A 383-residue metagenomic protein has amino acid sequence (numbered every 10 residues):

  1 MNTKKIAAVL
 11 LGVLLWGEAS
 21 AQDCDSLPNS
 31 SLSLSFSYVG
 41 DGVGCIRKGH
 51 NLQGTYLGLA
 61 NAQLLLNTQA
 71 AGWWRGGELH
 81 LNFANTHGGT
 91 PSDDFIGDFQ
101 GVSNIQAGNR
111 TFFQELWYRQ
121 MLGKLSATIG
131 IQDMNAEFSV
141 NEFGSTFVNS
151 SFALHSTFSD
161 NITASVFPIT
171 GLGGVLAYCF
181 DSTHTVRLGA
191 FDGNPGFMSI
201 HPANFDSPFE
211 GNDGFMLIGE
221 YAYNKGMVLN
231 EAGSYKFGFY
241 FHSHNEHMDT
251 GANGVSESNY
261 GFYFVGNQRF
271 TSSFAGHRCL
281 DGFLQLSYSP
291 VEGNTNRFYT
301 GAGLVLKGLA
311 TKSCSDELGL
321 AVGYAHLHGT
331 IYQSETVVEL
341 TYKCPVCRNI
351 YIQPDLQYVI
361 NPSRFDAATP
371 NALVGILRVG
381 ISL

Functional and structural regions predicted by a protein language model:
Q22-L34, L66-L79, K124, T183 (+4 more regions): Short loop/turn motifs that connect adjacent beta-strands in outer-membrane beta-barrel proteins
D25, L65-Q69, R119-M121, S126 (+6 more regions): Transmembrane beta-barrel domains of outer membrane proteins
L34-G42, L79-N85, A127-D133, L188-D192 (+6 more regions): Transmembrane beta-barrel strands of outer-membrane/channel proteins
D41-R47, T86-T90, A136, G193-D206 (+5 more regions): Sequence/structural signature of outer-membrane beta-barrel proteins
L52-G54, G211-N212, S256-E257, Y288-Y299 (+2 more regions): Solvent-exposed loop/turn segments connecting transmembrane beta-strands in outer-membrane beta-barrel proteins
L59-G193, N294-K312, E317-G329: Outer membrane beta-barrel
G226-K312: Long, well-ordered mid-to-C-terminal structural blocks that present hydrophobic/aromatic surfaces
P370-L383: Outer-membrane beta-barrel "beta-signal"
